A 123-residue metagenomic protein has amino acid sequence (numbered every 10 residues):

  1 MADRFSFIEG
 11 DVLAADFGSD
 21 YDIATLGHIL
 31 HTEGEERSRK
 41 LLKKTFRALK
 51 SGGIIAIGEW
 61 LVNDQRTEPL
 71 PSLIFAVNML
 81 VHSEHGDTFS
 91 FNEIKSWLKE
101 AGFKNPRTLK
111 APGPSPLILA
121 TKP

Functional and structural regions predicted by a protein language model:
M1-P123: Alpha-helical subdomain
